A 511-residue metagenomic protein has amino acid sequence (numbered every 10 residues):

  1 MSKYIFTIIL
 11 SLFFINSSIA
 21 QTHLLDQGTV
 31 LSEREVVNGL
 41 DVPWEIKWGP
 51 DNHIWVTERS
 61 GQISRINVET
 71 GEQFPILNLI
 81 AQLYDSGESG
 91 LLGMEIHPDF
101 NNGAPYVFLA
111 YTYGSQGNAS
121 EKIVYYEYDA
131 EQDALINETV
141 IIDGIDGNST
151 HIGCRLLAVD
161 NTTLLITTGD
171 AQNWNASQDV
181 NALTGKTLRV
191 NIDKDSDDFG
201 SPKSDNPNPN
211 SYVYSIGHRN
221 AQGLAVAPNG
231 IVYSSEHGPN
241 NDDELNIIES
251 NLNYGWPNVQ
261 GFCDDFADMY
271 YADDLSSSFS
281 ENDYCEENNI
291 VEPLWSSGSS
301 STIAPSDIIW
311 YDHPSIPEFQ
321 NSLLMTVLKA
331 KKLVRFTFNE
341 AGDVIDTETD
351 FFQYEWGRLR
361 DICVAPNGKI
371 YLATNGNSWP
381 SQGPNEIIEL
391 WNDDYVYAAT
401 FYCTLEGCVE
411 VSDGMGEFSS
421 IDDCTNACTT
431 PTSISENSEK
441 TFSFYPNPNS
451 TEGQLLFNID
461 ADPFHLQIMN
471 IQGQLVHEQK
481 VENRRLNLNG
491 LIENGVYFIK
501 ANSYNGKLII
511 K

Functional and structural regions predicted by a protein language model:
M1-T22, T432: Bacterial Sec-dependent N-terminal signal peptides
Q21-W174, I231-S234, G238, S301-A341 (+2 more regions): Acidic, Gly/Ser/Thr-rich repeat motifs that build Ca2+-stabilized beta-propeller blades
E72-P75, I345-D346, Q474-Q479: Surface-exposed loop/edge segments in extracytoplasmic proteins
A81, Y395, V481-R485: A short acidic/small-residue loop/turn micro-motif
Y84, S89-L91, D99-N101, D170-T349 (+5 more regions): Beta-propeller domain segments
L359-D361: Repeated scaffold domains used in trafficking and secretory/extracellular systems, primarily beta-propellers
Y395-P431: Extracellular/cell-surface secretome signature
S435-K511: C-terminal outer-membrane/trafficking sorting elements
